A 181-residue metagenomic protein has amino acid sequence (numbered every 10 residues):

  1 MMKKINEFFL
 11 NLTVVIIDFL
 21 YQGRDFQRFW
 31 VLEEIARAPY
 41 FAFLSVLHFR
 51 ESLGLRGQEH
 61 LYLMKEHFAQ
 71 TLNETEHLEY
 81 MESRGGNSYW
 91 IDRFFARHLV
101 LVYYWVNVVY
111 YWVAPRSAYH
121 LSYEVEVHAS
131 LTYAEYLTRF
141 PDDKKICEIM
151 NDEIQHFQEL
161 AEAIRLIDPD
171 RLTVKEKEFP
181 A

Functional and structural regions predicted by a protein language model:
M1-A181: Non-heme di-metal
